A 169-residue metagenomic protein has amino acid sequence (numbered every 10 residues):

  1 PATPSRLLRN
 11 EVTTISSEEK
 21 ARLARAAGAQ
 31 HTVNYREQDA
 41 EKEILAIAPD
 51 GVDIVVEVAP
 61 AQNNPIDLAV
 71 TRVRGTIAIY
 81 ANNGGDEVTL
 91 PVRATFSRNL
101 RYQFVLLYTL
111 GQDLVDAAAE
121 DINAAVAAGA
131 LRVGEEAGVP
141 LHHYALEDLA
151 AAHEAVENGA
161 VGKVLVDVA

Functional and structural regions predicted by a protein language model:
T3-N63: Adenosine-nucleotide cofactor-binding segment
A24, V55, D67, Y102 (+3 more regions): Terminal peptide-recognition signature
A69-T71: Conserved helix-to-beta-strand junction in the class I
V73, L114-A169: C-terminal hydrophobic helical "lid"/dimerization subdomain of Rossmann-like NAD(P)H-dependent oxidoreductases
G75, L100: Glycine-centered, small-residue-biased loops immediately flanking beta-strands in adenine/cofactor-binding cores
Y80-A81: Acidic carboxylate diad motif detector
G85-R98: Rossmann-fold NAD(P)-binding glycine/threonine-rich loop
L106-T109: Active-site PLP-lysine loop of aminotransferase-like
